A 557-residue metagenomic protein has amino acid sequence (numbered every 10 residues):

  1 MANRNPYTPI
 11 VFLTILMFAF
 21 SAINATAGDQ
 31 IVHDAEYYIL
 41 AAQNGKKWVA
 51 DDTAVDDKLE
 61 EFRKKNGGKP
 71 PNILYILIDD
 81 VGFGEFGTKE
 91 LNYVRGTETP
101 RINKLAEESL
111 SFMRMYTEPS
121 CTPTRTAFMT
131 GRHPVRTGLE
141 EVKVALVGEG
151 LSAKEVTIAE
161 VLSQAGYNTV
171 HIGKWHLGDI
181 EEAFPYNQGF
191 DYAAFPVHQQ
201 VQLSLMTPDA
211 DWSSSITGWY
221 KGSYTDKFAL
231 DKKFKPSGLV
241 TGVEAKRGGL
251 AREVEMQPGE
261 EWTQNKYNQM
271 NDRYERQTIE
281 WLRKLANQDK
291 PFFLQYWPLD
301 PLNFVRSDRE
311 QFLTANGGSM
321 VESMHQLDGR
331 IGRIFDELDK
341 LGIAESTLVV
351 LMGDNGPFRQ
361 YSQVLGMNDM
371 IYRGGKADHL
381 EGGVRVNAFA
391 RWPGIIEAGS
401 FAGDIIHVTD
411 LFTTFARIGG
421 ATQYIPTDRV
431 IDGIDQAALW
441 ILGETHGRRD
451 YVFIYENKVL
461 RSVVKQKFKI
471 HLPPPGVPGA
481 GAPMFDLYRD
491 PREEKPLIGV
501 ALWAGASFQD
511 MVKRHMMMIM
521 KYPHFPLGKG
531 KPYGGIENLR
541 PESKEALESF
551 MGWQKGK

Functional and structural regions predicted by a protein language model:
T26-P71, I78, F83, S111 (+3 more regions): Long, internal low-complexity/basic segments
G28-V32, K46-V49, F83-V170, I180 (+2 more regions): Active-site segment of extracytoplasmic enzymes that catalyze sulfate/phosphate-ester chemistry
I31-K47, M113, P123-T126, Y186-M256 (+1 more regions): Core domains of carbohydrate- and sulfate-ester-processing enzymes
V32-A35, L40, K47-V49, Q269-A286 (+2 more regions): A long, amphipathic alpha-helix that forms part of the scaffold/cap immediately adjacent to metal-dependent active
F83, P258, R276-S323, F358-Q360 (+1 more regions): Active-site His/acidic residue clusters
N92-T99, Y116-S120, A145-V156, N268-M270 (+9 more regions): A short beta-strand-to-alpha-helix junction
T97, E181-F190, F304-S307, F312-M320 (+3 more regions): Histidine-centered active-site microenvironments of extracellular/periplasmic hydrolases and transferases
Y192, P196-Q202, P357-E381, I396-S400 (+3 more regions): C-terminal cap/loop subdomain of S1 sulfatases and analogous C-terminal strand-loop tails that border
